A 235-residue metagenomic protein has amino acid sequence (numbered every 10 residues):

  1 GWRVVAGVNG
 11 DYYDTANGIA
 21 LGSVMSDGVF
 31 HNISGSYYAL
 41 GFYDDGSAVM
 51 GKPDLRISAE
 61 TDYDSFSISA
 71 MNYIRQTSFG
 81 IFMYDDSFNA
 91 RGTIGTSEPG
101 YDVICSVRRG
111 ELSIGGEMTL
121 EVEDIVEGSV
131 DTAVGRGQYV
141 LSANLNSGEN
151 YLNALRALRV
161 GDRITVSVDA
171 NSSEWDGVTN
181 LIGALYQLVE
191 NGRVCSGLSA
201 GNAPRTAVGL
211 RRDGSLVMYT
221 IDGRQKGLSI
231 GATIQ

Functional and structural regions predicted by a protein language model:
G1-Q235: Gly/Ser/Thr/Pro-rich low-complexity, intrinsically disordered segments
